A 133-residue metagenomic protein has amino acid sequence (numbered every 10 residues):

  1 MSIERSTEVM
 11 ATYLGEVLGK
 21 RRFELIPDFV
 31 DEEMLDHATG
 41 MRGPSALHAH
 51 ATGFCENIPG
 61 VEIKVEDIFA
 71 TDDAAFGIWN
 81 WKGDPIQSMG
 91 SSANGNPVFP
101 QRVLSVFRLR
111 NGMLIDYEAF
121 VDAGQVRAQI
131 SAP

Functional and structural regions predicted by a protein language model:
M1-P133: C-terminal and inter-domain tail/linker signature
